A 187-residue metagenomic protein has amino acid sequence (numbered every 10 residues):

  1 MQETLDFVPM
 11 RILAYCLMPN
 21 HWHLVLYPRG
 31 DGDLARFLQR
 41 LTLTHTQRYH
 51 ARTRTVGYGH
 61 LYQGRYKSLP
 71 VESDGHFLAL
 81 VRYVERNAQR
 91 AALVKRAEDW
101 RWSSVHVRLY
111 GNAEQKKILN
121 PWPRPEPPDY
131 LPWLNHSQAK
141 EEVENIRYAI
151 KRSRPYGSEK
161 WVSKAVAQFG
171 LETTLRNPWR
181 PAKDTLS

Functional and structural regions predicted by a protein language model:
M1-M18, P28-S187: Short Pro-Cys-Gly-centered "Cys-loop" motif that presents a nucleophilic cysteine in a tight turn
W22-L26: A generic structural motif
